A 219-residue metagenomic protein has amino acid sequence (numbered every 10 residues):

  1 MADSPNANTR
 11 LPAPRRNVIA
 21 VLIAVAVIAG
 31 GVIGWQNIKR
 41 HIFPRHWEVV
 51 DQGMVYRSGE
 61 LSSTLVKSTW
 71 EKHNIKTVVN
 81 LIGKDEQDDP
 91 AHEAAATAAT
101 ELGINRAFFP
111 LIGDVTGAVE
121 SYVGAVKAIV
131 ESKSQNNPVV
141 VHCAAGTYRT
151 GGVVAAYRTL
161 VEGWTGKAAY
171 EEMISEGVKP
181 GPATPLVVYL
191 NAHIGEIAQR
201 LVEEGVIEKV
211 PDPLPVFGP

Functional and structural regions predicted by a protein language model:
A2-V139, G152-P219: Cys-dependent protein tyrosine phosphatase-like superfamily
C143: Short cysteine clusters
G146: Substrate/cofactor-recognition hotspot
